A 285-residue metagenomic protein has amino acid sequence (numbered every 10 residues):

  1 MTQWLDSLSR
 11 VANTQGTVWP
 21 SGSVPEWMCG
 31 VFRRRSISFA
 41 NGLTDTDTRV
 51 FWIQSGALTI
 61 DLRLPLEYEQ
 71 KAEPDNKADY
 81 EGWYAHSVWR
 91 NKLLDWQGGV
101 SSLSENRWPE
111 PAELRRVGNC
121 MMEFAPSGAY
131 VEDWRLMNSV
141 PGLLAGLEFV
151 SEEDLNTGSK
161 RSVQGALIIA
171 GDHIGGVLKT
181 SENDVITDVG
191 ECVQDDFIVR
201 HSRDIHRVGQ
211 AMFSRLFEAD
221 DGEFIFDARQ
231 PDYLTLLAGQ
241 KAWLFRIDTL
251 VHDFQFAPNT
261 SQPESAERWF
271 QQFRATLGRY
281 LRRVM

Functional and structural regions predicted by a protein language model:
M1-G82, L93-M285: Lipid interaction determinants
G82-V88: Beta-propeller blade signature
